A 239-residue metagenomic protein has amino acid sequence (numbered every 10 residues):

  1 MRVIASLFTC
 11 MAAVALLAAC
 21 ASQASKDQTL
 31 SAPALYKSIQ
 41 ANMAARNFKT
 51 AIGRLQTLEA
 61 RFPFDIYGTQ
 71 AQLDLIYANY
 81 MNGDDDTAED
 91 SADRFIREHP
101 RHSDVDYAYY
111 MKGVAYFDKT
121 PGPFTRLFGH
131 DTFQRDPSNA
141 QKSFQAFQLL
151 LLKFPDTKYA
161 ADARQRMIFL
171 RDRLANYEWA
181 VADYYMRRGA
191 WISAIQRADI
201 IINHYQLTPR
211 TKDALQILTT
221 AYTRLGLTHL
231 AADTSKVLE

Functional and structural regions predicted by a protein language model:
M1-M11: Bacterial N-terminal signal peptides that target proteins for export
V3-I4, L16-E239: Acidic, polar-rich low-complexity tracts and alpha-helical solenoid repeat scaffolds
